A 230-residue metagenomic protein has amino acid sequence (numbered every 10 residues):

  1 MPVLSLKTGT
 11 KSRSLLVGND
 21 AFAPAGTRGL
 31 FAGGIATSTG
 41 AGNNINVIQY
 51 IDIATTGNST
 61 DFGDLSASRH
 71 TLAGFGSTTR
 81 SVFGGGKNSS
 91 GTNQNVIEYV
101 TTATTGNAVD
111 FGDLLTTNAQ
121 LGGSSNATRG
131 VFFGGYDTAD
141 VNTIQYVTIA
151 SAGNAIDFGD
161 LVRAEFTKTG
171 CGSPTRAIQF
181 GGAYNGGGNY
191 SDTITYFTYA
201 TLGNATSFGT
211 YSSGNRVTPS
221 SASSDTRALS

Functional and structural regions predicted by a protein language model:
M1-S230: Polar, enzyme-active/binding microenvironments
